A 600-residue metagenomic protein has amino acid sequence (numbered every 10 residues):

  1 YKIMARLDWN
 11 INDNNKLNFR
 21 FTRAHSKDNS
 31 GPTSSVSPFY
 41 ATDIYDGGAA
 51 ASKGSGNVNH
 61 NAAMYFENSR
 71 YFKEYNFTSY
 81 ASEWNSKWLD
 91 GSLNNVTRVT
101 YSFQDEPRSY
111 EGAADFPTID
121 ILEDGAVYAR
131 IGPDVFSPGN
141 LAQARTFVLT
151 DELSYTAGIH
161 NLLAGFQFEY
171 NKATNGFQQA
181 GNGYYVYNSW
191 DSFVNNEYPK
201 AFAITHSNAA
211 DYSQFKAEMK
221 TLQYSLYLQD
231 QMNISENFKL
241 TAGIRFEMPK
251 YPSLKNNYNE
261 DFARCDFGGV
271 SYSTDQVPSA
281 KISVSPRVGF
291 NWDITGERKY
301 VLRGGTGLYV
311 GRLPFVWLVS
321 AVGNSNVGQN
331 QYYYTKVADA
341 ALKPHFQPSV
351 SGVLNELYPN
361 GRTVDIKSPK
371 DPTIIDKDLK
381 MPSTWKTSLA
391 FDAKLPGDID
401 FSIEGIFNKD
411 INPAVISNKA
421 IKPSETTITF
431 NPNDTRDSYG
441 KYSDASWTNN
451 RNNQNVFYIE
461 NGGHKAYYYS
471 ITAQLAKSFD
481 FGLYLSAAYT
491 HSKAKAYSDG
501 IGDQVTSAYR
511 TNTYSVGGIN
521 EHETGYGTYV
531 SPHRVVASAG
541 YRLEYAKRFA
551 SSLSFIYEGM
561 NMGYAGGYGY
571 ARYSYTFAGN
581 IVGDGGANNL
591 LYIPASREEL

Functional and structural regions predicted by a protein language model:
Y1-A5, N76-S82, V99, R145-D151 (+6 more regions): Hydrophobic, lipid-facing positions within transmembrane beta-strands of outer-membrane proteins
W9-I11, S86-W88, S154-A157, F168 (+11 more regions): Residue-level signature of outer-membrane beta-barrel architecture
D13-Y227, F267-G269, A420, E425-P432 (+3 more regions): Replace "related TpsB outer-membrane translocases also match" with "some related outer-membrane beta-barrels such as
N14-L17, G91-N95, H160-L162, F238-L240 (+4 more regions): Repeated loop/turn-to-beta-strand initiation elements of outer-membrane beta-barrel proteins
F19-R23, T97-F103, A164-Y170, A242-M248 (+4 more regions): Transmembrane beta-barrel strands of outer-membrane/channel proteins
S30-V36, R108-D115, G176-G181, S253-N259 (+4 more regions): Outer-membrane beta-barrel translocator domains and adjoining extracellular loop/strand segments of Gram-negative
Y251, K380-K386, K394-L600: Short, solvent-exposed micro-motifs at the edges of structured domains
K255-S285, G289-E460, G579-L591, E598: Solvent-exposed loop/turn elements at secondary-structure boundaries
